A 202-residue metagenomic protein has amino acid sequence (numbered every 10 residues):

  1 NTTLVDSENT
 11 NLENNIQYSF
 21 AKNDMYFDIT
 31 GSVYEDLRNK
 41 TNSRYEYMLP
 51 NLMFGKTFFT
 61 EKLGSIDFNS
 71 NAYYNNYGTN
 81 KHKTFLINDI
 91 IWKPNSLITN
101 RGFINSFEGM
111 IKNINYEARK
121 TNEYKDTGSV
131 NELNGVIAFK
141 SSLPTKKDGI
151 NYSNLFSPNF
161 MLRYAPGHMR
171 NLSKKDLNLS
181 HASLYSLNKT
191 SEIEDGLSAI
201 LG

Functional and structural regions predicted by a protein language model:
N1-G202: Outer-membrane beta-barrel proteins and related beta-barrel translocases across Gram-negative bacteria
